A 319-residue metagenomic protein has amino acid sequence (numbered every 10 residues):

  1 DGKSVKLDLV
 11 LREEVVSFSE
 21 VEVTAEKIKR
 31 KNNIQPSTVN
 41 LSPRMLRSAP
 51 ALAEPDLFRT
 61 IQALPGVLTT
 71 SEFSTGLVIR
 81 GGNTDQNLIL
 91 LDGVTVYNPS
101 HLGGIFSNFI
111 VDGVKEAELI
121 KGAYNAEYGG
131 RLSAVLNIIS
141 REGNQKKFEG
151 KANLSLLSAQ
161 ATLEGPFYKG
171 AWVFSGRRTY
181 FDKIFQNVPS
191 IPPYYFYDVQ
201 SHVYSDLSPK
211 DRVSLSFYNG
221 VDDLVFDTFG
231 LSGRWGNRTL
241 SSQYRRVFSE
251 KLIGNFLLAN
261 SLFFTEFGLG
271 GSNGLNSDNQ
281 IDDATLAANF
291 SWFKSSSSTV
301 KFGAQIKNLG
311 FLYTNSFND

Functional and structural regions predicted by a protein language model:
G2-P50, F58-R59, T84-Q86, V247: Short, acidic, small-residue-rich periplasmic hinge/interaction motif at the N-terminus of Gram-negative outer-membrane
V5-V10, L57-T60, T75-L77, L90 (+3 more regions): N-terminal periplasmic accessory domains that precede and gate Gram-negative outer-membrane beta-barrel machines
E26, I120-G122, I139, N153-L157 (+6 more regions): Outer-membrane beta-barrel pore domains and translocons
M45-S48, V94-K121, P189-Y194: Short acidic/polar hinge/loop motifs at secondary-structure boundaries that mediate gating or recognition
A49-L52, F58-N98, K115: Extracytoplasmic beta-strand/coil segments of soluble accessory domains associated with Gram-negative outer-membrane
F106-N108, K151-N153, P189-Y195, G230-G236 (+1 more regions): Replace "Gram-negative outer membrane beta-barrel proteins" with "bacterial and organellar outer membrane beta-barrel
N144-K146, P166-N237, T265-E266: Periplasmic-side early beta-strands and strand-to-turn transitions of outer-membrane beta-barrels
Y204-V221, R234-D319: Face-selective signature of the C-terminal outer-membrane beta-barrel domain
